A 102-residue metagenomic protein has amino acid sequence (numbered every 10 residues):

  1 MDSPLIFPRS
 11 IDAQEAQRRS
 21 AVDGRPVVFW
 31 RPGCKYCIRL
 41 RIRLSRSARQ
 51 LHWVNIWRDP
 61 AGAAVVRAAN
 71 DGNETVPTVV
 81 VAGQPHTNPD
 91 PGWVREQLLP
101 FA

Functional and structural regions predicted by a protein language model:
M1-F7, G92, A102: N-terminal targeting signals for export/organelle localization
S10-A48: Local sequence-structure signature of Cys/Sec-based thiol-disulfide redox active-site neighborhoods
P32, N55-R58, G83: Structured beta->alpha junctions
K35-I38, A61, P89: Residues that form or flank phosphate/diphosphate-binding pockets in enzymes that use nucleotide phosphates
I38, V65-G72: A short, structured beta-strand/loop element
Q50-A64, N73-E74: Thiol-based oxidoreductase modules, predominantly thioredoxin-like and allied folds used for disulfide exchange
N70-V80: Structural micro-motif
V80-A102: Non-catalytic, surface beta->alpha helical segment in thiol-disulfide oxidoreductase systems
